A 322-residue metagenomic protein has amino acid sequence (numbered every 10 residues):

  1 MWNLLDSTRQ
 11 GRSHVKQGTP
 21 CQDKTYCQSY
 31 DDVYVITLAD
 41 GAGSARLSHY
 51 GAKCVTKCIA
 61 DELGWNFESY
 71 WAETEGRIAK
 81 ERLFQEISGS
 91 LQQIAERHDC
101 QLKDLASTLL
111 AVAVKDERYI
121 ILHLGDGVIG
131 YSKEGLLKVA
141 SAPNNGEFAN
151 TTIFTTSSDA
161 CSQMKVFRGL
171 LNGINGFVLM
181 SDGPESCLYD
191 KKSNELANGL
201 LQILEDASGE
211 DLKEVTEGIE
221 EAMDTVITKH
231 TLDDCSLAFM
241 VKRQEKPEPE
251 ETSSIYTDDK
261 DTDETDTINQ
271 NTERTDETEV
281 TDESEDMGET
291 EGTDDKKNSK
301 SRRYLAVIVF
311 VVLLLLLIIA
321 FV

Functional and structural regions predicted by a protein language model:
M1-D61, G127, S157-R168, T231-A238: N-terminal entry segment of metal-dependent catalytic domains or homologous docking segments
L5-P20, S88-C100, Y131-N172, E214-T228: PP2C/PPM family metal-dependent serine/threonine protein phosphatase catalytic domain, recognizing the conserved
G18-S29, L102-D116, I120, N144-Y189: Acidic loop->beta-strand submotif enriched in PP2C/PPM serine/threonine phosphatases
I36-D40, L122, V178-M180: Short hydrophobic beta-strand that contains or immediately precedes a catalytic carboxylate
C58-S90, A95-E96, N198-I219: Helix-loop-helix
A72-G130, M164-L171, K229: Catalytic core of PPM/PP2C metal-dependent serine/threonine phosphatase domains
C161-K297, S301-L315: C-terminal catalytic subdomain
L317-V322: Juxtamembrane boundary at the C-terminal end of a transmembrane helix
